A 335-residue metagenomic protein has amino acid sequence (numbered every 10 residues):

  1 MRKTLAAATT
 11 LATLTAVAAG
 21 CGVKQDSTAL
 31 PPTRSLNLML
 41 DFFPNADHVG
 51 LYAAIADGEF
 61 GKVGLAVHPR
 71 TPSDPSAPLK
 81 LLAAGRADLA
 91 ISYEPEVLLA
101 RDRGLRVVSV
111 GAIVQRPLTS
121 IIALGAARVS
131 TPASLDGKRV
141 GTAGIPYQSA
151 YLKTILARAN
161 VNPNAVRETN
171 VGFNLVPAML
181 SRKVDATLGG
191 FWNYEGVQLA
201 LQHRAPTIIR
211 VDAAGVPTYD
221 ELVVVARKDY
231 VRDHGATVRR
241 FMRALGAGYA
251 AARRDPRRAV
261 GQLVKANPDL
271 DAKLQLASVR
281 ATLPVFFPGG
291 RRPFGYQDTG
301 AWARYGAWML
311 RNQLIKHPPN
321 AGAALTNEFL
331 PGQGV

Functional and structural regions predicted by a protein language model:
M1-T9: Bacterial N-terminal signal peptides that target proteins for export
V17-G20: C-terminal motif of bacterial Sec signal peptides marking the signal peptidase cleavage site
K24-G172, V176-N193, I209-R210: Short, glycine-/small- and polar/acidic-enriched structural segments that line small-molecule recognition paths
E59-K62, R158-P163, Q202-R204, D269-D271 (+1 more regions): Short helix-capping segments at alpha-helix termini
P95, N174-A178, R182-D269: Pocket-lining segment of extracytoplasmic ligand-binding domains
P163-R167, P268-R280, K316-A323: Short, surface-exposed acidic
R232-N312: Secondary-structure end/capping motifs
W302-V335: Conserved C-terminal helix/tail region of periplasmic/extracytoplasmic solute-binding proteins
